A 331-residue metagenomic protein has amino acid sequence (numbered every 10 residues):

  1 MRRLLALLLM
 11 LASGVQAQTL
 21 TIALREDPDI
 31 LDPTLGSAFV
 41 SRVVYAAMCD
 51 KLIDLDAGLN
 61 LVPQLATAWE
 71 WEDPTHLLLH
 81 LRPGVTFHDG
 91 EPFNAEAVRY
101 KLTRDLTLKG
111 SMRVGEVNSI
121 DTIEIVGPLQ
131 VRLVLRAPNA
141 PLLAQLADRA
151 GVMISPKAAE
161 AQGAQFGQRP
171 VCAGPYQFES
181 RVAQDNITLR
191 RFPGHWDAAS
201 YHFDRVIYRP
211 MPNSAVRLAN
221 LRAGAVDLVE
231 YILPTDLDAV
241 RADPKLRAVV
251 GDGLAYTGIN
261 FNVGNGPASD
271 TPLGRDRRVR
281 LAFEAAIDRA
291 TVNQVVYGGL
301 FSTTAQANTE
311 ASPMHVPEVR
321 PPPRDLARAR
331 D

Functional and structural regions predicted by a protein language model:
Q18, V117-N118, D238-G251: Ligand-binding "clamshell"
A23-D73, Y100-T103, R169-C172: N-terminal lobe/hinge region of extracytoplasmic solute-binding protein
E26-R42, L65, E91, R113 (+5 more regions): A structural "hinge/loop" feature
N60, A147-Y201, R205-I207, H315-V319 (+1 more regions): Gly/Pro-rich hinge or "lid" segments in bacterial periplasmic/extracellular proteins
T67-G110, V126, R132, R217-N220 (+2 more regions): Aromatic- and charge-enriched surface segment that lines or borders ligand/interaction sites
E70, H80, V114-A158: Surface-exposed binding/hinge segments that line and control ligand-binding clefts or catalytic entry sites
R190-F192, A248, G274-D331: Append "and occasionally in soluble cytosolic enzymes with long acidic Gly/Pro-rich linkers
P193-A239, R277, L281: Ligand-site clamp/hinge motif
